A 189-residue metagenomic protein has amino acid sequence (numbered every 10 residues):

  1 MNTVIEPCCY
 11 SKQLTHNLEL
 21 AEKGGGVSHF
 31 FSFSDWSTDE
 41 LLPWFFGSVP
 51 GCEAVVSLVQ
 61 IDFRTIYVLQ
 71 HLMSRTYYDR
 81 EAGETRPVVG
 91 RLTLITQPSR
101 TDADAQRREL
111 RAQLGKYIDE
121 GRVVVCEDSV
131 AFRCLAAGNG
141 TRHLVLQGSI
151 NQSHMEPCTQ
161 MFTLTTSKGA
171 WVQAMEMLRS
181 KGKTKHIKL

Functional and structural regions predicted by a protein language model:
M1, G148, K185-L189: Extreme N-terminal leader/targeting regions
M1-G51, H71-A82, H143, Q152 (+2 more regions): N-terminal localization/anchoring segments of enzymes in phospholipid and broader phosphate metabolism
G24-G25, G47-P50, G121-R122, L146 (+2 more regions): Short, flexible coil/linker elements and helix-boundary hinge sites characteristic of intrinsically disordered
E40-D119: Primarily the HKD phosphodiesterase
L69, R107-E109, C158-F162, E176-L178: Surface-exposed beta-strand edges and their flanking turn/coil or helix-capping segments
G121-A174: HKD (HxKxxxxD) catalytic microenvironment of the phospholipase D
V172-L189: Cysteine/selenocysteine-centered motifs that mediate thiol-based redox chemistry or coordinate metal-sulfur cofactors
